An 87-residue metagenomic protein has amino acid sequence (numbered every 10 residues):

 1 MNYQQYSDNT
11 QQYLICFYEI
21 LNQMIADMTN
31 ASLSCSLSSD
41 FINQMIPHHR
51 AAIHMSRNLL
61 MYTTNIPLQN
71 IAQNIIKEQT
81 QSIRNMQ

Functional and structural regions predicted by a protein language model:
M1-Q87: His/Met- and acidic-residue-enriched segments that coordinate or traffic transition-metal cofactors and support
